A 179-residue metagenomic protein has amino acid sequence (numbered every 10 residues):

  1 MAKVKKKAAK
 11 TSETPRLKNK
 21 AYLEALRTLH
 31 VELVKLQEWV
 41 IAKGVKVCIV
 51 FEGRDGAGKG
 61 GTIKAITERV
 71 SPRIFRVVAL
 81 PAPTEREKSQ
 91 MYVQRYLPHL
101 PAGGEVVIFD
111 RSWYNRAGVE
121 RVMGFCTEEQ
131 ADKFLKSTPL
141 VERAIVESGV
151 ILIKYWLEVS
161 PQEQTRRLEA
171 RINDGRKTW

Functional and structural regions predicted by a protein language model:
M1-W179: Glycine-rich phosphate-binding loop of ATP-dependent small-molecule kinases
